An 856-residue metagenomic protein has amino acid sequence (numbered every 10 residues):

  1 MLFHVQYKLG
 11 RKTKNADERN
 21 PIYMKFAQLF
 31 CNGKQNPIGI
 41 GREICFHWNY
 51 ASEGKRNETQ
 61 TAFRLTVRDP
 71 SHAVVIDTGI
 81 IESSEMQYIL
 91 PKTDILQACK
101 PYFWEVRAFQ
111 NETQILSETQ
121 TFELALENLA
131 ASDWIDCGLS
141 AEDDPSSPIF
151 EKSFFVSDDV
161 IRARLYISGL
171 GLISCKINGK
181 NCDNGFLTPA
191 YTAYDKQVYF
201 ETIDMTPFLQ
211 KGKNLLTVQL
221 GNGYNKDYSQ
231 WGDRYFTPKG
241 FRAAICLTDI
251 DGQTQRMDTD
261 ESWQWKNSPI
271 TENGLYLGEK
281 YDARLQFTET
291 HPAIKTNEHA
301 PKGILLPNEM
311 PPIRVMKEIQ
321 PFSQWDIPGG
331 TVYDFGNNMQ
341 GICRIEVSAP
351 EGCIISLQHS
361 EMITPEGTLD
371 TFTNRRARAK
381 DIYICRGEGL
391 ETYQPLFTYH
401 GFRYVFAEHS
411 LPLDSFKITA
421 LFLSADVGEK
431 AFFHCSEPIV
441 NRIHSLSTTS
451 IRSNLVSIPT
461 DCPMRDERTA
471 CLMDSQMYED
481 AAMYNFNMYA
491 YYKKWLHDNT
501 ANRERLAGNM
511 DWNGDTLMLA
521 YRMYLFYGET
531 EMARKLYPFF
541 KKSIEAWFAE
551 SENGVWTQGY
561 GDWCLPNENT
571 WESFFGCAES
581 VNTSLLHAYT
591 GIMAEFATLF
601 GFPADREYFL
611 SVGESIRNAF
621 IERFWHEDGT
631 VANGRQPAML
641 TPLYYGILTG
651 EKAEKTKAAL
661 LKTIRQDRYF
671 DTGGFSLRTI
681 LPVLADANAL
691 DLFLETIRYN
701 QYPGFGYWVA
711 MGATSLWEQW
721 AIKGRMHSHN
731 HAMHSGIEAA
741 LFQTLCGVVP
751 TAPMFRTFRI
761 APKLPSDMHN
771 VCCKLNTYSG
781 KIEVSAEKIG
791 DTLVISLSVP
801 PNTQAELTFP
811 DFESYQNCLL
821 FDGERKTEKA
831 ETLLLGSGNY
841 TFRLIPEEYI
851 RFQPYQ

Functional and structural regions predicted by a protein language model:
L2-V5, Y23-D461, D474, M488-Y492 (+2 more regions): Extracellular/oxidizing-compartment recognition motifs
V5, A16-E18: Short hydrophobic alpha-helical segments enriched in small aliphatic residues
A163, I167, I342-E361, A407 (+5 more regions): Alpha-helical support elements that line or immediately flank enzyme active sites and cofactor-binding pockets
L172, D260-S262, K266, S415-L446 (+9 more regions): Active-site acid/base region of carbohydrate-active enzymes
I173, N181-N184, P189, H497-T500 (+6 more regions): Active/binding-pocket-proximal capping segment
L216, Y281-D282, D466, N485 (+8 more regions): C-terminal capping/lid segments that line or modulate ligand- or cofactor-binding pockets
A244, M257-Q286, N297-H299, I304-R314 (+1 more regions): Non-catalytic C-terminal accessory modules of carbohydrate-active enzymes
